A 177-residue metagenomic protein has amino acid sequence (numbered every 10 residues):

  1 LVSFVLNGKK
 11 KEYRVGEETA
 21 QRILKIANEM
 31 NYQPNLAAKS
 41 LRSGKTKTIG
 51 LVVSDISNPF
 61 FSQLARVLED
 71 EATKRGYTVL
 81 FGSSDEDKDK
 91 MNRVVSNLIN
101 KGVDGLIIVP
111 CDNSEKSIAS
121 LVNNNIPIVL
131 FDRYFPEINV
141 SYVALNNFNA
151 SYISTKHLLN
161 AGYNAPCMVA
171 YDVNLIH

Functional and structural regions predicted by a protein language model:
L1-F4, L41-I56, H157, A165-D172: Short beta-strand segments enriched in small/hydrophobic residues
L1-K45: N-terminal helix-turn-helix DNA-binding module of bacterial transcription factors
N28-F60, L64-R66, R75-Y77, D85 (+1 more regions): N-terminal helix-turn-helix/winged-helix DNA-binding helices and compositionally similar short basic alpha-helical
E29-M30, D70-R75, S96-I99, V122-L130 (+1 more regions): Bacterial carbohydrate/catabolite-sensing allosteric modules
V53-Q63, F81-K90, V143-I153, V169-H177: Hinge/beta->alpha junction and helix N-cap segments in small-molecule ligand-binding domains
F81-S84, I107-P110, N125-F135: Short beta-strand elements of ligand-binding domains
V103-P110, C167-A170: Periplasmic-binding protein-like
